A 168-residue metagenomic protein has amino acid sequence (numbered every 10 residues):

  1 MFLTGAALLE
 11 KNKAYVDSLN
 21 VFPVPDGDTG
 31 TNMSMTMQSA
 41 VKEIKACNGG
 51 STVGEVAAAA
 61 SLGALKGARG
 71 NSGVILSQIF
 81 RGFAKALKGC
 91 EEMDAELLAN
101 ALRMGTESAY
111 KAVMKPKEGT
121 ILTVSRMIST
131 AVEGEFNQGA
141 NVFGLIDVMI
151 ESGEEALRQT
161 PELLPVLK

Functional and structural regions predicted by a protein language model:
M1-K168: N-terminal loops that bind phosphate or other acidic moieties and the adjacent beta-alpha structural core
